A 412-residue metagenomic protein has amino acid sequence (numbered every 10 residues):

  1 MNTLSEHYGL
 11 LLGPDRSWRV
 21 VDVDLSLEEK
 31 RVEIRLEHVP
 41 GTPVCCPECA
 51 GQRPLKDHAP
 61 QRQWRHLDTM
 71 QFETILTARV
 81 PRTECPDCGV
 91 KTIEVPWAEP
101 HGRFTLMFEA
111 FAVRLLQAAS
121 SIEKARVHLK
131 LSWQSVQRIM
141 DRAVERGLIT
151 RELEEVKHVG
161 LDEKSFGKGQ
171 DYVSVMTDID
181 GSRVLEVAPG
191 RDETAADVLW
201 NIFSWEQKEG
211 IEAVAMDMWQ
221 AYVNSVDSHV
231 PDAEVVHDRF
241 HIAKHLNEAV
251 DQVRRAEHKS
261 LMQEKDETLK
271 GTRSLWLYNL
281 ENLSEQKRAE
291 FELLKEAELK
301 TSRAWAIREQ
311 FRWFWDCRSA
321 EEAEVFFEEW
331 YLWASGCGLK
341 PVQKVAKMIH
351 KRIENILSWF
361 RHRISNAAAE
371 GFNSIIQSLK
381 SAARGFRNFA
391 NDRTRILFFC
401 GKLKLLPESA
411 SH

Functional and structural regions predicted by a protein language model:
M1-E33, E37-G41, M107, V113-L115 (+3 more regions): Long C-terminal interaction/binding lobes of large macromolecular proteins
M1-V90: Short, conserved DNA-binding cores of transcription-related domains
L10, T74, I93-V95, K164 (+4 more regions): Flexible, active-site-adjacent loop/turn segments at secondary-structure boundaries
W18, W64-L67, P96-P100, W133 (+4 more regions): Tryptophan-centered motif/residue detector
I34, A125, I349: A residue-level signal for conserved active-site and pocket-lining positions in enzyme catalytic cores
P43, E48, P54, K168-D171 (+6 more regions): Acidic/histidine-rich catalytic cores and adjacent linkers of DNA breakage/strand-transfer/modification proteins
A50-Q170, E209, I356-L357: Short, positively charged, Gly/Tyr-enriched micro-motifs that form contact patches at catalytic or ligand/partner
E248-E267: Conserved phosphate-handling catalytic cores of large alpha/beta enzymes
